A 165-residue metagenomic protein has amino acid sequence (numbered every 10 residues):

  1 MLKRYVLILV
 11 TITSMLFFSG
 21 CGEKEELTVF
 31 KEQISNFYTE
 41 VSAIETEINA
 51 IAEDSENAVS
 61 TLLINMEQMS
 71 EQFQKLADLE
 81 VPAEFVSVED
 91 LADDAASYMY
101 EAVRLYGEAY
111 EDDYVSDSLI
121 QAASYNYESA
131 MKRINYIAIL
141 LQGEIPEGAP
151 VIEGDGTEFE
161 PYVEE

Functional and structural regions predicted by a protein language model:
M1-Y5: Positively charged n-region of N-terminal signal peptides that target proteins for export
V6-L7, Y136: Sequence-pattern detector for short linear motifs and compositional/periodic biases rather than a specific fold
L7-M15: Hydrophobic helical h-region of N-terminal Sec-dependent signal peptides in bacterial secretory/periplasmic proteins
L16-G20: C-terminal motif of bacterial Sec signal peptides marking the signal peptidase cleavage site
G22-E25: Bacterial signal peptide processing site
V29-E164: Alpha-helical segments in soluble extracytoplasmic regions
